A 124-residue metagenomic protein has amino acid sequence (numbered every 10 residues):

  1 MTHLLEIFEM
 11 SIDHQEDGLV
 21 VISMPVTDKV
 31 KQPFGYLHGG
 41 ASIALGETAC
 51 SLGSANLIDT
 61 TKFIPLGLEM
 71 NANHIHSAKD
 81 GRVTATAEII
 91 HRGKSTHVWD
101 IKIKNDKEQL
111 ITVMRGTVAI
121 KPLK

Functional and structural regions predicted by a protein language model:
M1-K124: Terminal targeting signals and extreme-terminal segments of soluble enzymes
